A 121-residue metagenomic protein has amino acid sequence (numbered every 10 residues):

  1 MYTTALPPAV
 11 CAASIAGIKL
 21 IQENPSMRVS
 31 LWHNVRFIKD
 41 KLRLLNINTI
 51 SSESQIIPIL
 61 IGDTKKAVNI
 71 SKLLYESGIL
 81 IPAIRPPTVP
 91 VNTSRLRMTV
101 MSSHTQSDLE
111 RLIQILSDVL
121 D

Functional and structural regions predicted by a protein language model:
M1-L6, L44-I47: Glycine/threonine-rich helix-loop capping motifs at alpha-helix boundaries
T4-E23: Structural motif of enzymes handling amino- and sulfur-group chemistry
L6-P7, P86-T88: Short, ordered loop/turn segments at secondary-structure junctions
N24, V29-S77, T88, V100-S102: Conserved PLP-binding catalytic core of the aspartate aminotransferase-like
E76-L80, P87-D121: PLP-dependent enzyme catalytic core of the Aspartate aminotransferase-like
